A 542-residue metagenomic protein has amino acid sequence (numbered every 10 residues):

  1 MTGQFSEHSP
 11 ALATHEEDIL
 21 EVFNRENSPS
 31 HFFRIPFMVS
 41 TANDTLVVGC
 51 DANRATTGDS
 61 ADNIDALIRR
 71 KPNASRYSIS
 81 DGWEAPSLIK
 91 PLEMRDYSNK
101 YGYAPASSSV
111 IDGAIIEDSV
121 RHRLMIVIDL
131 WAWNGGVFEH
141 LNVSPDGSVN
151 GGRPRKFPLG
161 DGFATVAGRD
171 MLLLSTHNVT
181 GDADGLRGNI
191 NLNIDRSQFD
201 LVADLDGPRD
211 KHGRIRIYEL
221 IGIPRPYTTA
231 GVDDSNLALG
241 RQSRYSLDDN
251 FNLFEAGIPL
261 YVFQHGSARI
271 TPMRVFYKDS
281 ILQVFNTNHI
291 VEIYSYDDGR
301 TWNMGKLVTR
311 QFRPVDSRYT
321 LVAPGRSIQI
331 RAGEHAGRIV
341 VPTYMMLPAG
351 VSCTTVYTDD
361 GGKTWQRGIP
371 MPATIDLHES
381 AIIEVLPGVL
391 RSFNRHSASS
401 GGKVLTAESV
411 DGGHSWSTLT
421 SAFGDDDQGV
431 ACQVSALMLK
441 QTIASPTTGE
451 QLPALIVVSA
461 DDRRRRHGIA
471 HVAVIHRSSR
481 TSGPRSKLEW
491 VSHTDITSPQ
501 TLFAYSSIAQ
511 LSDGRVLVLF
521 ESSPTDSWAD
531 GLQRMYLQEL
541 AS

Functional and structural regions predicted by a protein language model:
G3-S542: Asp-box/BNR beta-propeller blade signature and adjacent active/binding-site loops in extracellular glycan-interacting
